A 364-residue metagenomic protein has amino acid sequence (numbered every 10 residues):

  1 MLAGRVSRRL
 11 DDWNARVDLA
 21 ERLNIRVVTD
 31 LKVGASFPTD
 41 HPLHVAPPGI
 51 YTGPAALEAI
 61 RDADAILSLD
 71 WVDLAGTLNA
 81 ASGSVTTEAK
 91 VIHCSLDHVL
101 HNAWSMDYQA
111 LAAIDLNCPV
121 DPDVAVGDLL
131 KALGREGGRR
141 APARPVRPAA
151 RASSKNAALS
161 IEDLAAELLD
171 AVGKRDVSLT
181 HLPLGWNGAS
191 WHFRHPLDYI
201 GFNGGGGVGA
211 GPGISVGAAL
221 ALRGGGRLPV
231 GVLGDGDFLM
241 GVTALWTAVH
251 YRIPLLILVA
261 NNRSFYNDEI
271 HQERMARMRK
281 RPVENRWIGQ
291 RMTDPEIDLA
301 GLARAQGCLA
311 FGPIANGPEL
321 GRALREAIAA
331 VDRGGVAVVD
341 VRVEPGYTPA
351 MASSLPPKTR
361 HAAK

Functional and structural regions predicted by a protein language model:
M1-A3, V28-D30, S68-L69, C118-V120 (+4 more regions): General beta-strand structural signal in soluble alpha/beta enzymes
M1-L10, A20: Glycine-rich phosphate/diphosphate-binding loops and the adjacent beta-loop-alpha structural elements that coordinate
R5-S7, K32-V33, W71-L74, D97-V99 (+4 more regions): Short glycine-rich anion-binding loops that position phosphate/pyrophosphate groups of nucleotides and phosphorylated
V17-L23, L78-V99, L197, M351-K364: A short, gly/pro- and small-residue-rich
I25-L31, I92-D97, I257-N261: Short internal beta-strands
V33-A143, L324-A327: Glycine-rich, acidic loop regions that bind phosphate or pyrophosphate groups
D62, V126, N187-K364: Thiamine diphosphate
P142-G224: Active-site diphosphate/adenylate-binding microenvironment
